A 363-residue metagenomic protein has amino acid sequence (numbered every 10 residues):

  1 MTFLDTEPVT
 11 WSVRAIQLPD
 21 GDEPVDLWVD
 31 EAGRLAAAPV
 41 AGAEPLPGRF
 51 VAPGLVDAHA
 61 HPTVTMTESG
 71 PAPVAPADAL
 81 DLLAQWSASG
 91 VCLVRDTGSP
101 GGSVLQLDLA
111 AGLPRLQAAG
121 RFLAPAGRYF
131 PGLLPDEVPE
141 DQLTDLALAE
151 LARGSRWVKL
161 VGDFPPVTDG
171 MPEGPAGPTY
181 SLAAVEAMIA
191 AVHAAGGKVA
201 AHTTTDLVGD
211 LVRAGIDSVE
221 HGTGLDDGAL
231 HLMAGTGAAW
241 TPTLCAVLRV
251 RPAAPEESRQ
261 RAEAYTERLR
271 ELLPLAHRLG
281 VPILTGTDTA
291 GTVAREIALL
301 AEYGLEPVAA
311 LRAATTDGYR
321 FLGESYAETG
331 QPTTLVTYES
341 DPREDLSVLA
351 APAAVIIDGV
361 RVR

Functional and structural regions predicted by a protein language model:
M1-A43, F50-V51, E339-R343, V360-R361: N-terminal metal-binding scaffold of metallo-dependent hydrolase/deaminase domains
E7-V13, P39-L80, A84, C92: Replace "His-x-His-based motif
I16, A32, G48, V56-H59 (+13 more regions): Divalent metal-coordination and catalytic microenvironments
H61, S99-P100, R121-R128, D163 (+5 more regions): Active-site beta-loop-alpha junctions enriched in small/polar residues
P76-A190, A195, A239-T243: Divalent-metal coordination cores built from histidine and acidic residues
W86, E150-L151, V192, L211 (+4 more regions): Generic structural signal for hydrophobic
M171-E267, R278-L284, G304-E306, A310: Active-site core of metal-dependent hydrolases
A194, A264-D341: His/Asp/Glu-enriched, well-ordered alpha-helical/loop segment that forms or immediately abuts the divalent-metal
